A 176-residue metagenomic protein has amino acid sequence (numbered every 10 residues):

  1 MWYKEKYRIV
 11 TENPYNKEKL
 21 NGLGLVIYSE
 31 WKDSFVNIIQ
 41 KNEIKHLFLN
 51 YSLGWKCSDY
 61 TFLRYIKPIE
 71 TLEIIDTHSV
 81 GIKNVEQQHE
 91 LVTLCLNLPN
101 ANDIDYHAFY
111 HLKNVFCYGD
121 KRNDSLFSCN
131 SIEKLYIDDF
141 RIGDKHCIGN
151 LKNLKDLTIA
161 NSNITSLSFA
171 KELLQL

Functional and structural regions predicted by a protein language model:
W2-F35, E43-G81, Q87-L176: Concave beta-strand-loop units of leucine-rich repeat
